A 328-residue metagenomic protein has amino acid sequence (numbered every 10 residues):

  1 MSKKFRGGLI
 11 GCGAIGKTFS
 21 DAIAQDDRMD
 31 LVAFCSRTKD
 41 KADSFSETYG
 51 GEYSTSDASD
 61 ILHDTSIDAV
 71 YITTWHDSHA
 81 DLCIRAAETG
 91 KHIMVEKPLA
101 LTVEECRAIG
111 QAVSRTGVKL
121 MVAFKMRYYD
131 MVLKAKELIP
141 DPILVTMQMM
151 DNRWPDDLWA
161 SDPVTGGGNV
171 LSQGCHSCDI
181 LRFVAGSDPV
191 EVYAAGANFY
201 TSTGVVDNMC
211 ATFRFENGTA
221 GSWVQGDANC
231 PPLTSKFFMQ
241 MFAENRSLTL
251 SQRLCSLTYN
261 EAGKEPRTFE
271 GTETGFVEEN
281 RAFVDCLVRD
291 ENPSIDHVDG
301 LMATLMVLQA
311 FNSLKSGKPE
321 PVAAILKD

Functional and structural regions predicted by a protein language model:
M1, A69-I72, E216, D285-D328: C-terminal helix-rich "cap/oligomerization" subdomain common to oxidoreductases
M1-Y49: N-terminal Rossmann-like dinucleotide-binding module
Y49-A112: Beta-loop-alpha module in the N-terminal Rossmann-like domain of NAD(P)-dependent dehydrogenases, especially those
T55, V95, L120-V122, W223 (+1 more regions): Hydrophobic residues in well-ordered beta-strands that form the structural core
A108-K125, D141-M147: Rossmann-fold dehydrogenase core element
M126-T203, G317: Predominantly a Rossmann-like dinucleotide-binding segment in NAD(P)-dependent oxidoreductases
S172, C178-C255, N280-E291, L326-D328: Contiguous beta-strand/loop segments that form the cofactor/metal-binding neighborhood of enzyme cores
E270-R281, I295: Active-site loop of classical SDR/Rossmann-like NAD(P)-dependent oxidoreductases, centered on the catalytic Tyr-X3-Lys
